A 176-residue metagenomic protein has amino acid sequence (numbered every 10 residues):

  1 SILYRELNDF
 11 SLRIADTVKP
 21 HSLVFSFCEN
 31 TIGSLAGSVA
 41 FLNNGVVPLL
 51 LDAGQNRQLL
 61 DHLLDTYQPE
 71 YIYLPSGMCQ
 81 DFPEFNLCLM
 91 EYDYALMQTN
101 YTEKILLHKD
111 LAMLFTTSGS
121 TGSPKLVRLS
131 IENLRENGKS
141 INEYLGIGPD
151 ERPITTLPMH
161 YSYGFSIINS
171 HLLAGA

Functional and structural regions predicted by a protein language model:
S1-V18, Q58-D61, L129-E132: Conserved AMP-binding/adenylate-forming core of the ANL superfamily
L3-Y4, K104, K109-K139: Conserved AMP-binding A3 loop
R13-G54, T156-L157: Conserved AMP-binding/adenylate-forming
V24, F41, L111, T117-S120 (+3 more regions): Conserved S/T- and glycine-rich ATP-binding loop of Class I adenylate-forming
E29, M97-T116, S123, G146-R152: Conserved pre-ATP/AMP-binding loop-to-beta segment of ANL
Q58, Y71-K109, S123: ANL superfamily adenylate-forming
R135-R152, M159-A176: Conserved AMP-binding/adenylation subdomain of ANL enzymes
